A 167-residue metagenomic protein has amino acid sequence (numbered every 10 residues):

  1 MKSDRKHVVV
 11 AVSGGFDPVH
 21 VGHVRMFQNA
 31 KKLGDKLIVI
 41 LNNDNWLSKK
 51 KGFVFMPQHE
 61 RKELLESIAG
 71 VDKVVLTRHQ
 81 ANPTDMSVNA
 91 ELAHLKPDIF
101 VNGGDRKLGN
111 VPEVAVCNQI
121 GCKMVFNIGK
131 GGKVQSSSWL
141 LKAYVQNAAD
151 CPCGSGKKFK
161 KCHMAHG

Functional and structural regions predicted by a protein language model:
M1-N147: Nucleotidyltransferase catalytic core that binds NTPs
V145-G167: Acidic/negatively charged segments and metal-coordination signatures
